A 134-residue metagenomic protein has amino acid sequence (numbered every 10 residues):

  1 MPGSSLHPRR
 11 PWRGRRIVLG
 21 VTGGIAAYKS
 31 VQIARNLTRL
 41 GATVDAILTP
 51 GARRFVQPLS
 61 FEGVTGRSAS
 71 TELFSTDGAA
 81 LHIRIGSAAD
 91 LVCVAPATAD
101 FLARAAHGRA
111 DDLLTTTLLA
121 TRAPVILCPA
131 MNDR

Functional and structural regions predicted by a protein language model:
M1-R134: A cross-family phosphate/adenosyl-ligand binding-site feature
